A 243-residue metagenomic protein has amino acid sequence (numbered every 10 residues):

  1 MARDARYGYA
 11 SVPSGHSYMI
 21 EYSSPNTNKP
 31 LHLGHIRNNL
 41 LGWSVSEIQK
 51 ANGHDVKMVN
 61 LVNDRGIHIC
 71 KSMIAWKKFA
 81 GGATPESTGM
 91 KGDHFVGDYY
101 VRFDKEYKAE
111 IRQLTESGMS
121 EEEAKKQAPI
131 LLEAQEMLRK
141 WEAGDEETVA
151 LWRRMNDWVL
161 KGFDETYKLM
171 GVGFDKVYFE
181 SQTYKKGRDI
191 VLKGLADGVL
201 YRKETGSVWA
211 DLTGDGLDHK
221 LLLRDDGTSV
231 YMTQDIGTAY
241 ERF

Functional and structural regions predicted by a protein language model:
M1-F243: NTP-dependent nucleotidyl-transfer catalytic core
